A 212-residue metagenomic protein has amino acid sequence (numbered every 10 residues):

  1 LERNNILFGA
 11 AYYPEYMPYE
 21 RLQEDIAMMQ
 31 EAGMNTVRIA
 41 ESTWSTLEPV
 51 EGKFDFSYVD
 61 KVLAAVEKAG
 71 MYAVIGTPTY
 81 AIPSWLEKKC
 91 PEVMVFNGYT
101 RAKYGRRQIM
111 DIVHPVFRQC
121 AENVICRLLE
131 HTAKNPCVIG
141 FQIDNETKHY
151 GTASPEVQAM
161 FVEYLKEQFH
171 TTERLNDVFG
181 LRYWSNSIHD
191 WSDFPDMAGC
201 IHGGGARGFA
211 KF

Functional and structural regions predicted by a protein language model:
L1-R21: Boundary/entry segment of secreted carbohydrate-active catalytic domains
R3-F8, G33-N35, E67-A73, K134-I139: Short, well-ordered coil/turn segments that N-cap beta-strands
Y12-Y13, E48-V50, I112, K211-F212: Short, contiguous strand/loop micro-motifs
Y13-E15, S42, P78-I82, I143-K148: Active-site beta-loop-alpha junctions enriched in small/polar residues
E15, G52, F56, H114-R118: Flexible, glycine- and charge-enriched loops at secondary-structure boundaries
M17, T46-V50, Y150-T152: A generic structural signal for short coil/turn motifs at secondary-structure boundaries
Q23-A102, C126-L129: Aromatic-lined substrate-binding rim segments of carbohydrate-active enzymes
A102-F212: Polysaccharide-binding and catalytic clefts of secreted carbohydrate-active enzymes
